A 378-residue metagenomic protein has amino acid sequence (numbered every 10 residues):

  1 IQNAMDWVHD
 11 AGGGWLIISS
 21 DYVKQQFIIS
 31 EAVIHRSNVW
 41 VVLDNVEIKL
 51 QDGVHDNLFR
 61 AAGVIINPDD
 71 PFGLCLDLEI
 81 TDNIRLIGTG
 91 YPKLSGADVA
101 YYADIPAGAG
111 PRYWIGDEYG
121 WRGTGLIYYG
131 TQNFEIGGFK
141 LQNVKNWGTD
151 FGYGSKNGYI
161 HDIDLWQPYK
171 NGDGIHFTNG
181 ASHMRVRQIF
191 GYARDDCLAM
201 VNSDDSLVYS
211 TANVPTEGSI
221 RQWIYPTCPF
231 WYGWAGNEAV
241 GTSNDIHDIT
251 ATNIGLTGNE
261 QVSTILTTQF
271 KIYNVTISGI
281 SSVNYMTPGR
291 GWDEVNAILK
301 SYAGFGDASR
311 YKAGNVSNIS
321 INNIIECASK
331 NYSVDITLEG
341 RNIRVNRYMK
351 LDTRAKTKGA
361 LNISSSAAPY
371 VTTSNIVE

Functional and structural regions predicted by a protein language model:
I1-E378: Extracellular/periplasmic carbohydrate-active domains that bind, remodel, or depolymerize complex polysaccharides
